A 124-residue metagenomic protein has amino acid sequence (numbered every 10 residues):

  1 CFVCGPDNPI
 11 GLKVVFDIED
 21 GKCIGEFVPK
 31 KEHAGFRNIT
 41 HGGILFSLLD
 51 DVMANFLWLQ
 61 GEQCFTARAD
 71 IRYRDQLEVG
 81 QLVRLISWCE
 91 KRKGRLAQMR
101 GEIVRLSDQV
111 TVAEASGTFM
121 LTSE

Functional and structural regions predicted by a protein language model:
C1-E32: Non-catalytic linker/capping segments at the edges of enzyme domains
L12, G21, F65-A67, V83 (+2 more regions): Hydrophobic core residues within well-ordered beta-strands of beta-rich domains
V15, I39-G42, F46-S47, R84 (+2 more regions): Short, electropositive, low-hydrophobicity segments enriched in small/polar residues
I24-E26, D70, R84-I86, Q98-R100 (+1 more regions): Beta-strand secondary-structure signal
I24-L48: A conserved, well-ordered hydrophobic junction motif at loop->secondary-structure transitions
F27-P29, Y73, L121: Hydrophobic residues in beta-strands and at strand termini
D51-R84, C89: Hydrophobic beta-strand-centered segment that forms part of the acyl-chain substrate-binding groove
L77-V79, W88-E124: HotDog/MaoC-like acyl-thioester-processing domains
